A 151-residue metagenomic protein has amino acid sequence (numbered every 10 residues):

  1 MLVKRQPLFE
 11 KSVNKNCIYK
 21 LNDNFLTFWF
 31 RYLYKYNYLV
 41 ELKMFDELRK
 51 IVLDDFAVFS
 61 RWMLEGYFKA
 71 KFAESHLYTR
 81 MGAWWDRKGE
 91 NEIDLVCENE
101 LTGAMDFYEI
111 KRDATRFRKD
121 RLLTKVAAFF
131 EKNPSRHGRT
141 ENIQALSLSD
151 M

Functional and structural regions predicted by a protein language model:
L2-V3: Short hydrophobic beta-strand motif reused across regulatory alpha/beta modules
L8-M151: A cross-kingdom feature that marks ATP-driven nucleic-acid transaction machinery
